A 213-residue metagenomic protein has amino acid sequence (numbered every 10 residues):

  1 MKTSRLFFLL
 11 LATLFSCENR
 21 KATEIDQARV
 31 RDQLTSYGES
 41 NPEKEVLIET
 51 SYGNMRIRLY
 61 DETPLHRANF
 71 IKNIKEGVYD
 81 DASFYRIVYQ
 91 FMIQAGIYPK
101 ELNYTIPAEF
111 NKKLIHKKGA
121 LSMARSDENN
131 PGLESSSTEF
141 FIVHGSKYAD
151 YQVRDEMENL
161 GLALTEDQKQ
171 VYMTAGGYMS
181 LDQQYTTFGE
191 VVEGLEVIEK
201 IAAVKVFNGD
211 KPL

Functional and structural regions predicted by a protein language model:
M1-E24: Bacterial Sec-dependent N-terminal signal peptides
C17-L213: Cyclophilin-like peptidyl-prolyl cis-trans isomerases
